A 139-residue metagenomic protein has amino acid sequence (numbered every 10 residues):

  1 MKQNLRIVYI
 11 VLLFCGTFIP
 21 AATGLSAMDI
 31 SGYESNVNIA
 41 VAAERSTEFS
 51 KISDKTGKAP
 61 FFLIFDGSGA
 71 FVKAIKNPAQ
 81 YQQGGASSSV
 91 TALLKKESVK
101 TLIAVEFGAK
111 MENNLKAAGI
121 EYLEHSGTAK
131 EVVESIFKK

Functional and structural regions predicted by a protein language model:
K2-Q82, H125-K139: Non-catalytic interface/targeting segments
T47, A109-K110: Short alpha-helical
F62-I64, E97, K110-V132: Short acidic, glycine/proline-enriched helix-loop-strand junctions
V72-T101, I120: Compact, charge-rich alpha-helical regulatory domains located at protein termini
